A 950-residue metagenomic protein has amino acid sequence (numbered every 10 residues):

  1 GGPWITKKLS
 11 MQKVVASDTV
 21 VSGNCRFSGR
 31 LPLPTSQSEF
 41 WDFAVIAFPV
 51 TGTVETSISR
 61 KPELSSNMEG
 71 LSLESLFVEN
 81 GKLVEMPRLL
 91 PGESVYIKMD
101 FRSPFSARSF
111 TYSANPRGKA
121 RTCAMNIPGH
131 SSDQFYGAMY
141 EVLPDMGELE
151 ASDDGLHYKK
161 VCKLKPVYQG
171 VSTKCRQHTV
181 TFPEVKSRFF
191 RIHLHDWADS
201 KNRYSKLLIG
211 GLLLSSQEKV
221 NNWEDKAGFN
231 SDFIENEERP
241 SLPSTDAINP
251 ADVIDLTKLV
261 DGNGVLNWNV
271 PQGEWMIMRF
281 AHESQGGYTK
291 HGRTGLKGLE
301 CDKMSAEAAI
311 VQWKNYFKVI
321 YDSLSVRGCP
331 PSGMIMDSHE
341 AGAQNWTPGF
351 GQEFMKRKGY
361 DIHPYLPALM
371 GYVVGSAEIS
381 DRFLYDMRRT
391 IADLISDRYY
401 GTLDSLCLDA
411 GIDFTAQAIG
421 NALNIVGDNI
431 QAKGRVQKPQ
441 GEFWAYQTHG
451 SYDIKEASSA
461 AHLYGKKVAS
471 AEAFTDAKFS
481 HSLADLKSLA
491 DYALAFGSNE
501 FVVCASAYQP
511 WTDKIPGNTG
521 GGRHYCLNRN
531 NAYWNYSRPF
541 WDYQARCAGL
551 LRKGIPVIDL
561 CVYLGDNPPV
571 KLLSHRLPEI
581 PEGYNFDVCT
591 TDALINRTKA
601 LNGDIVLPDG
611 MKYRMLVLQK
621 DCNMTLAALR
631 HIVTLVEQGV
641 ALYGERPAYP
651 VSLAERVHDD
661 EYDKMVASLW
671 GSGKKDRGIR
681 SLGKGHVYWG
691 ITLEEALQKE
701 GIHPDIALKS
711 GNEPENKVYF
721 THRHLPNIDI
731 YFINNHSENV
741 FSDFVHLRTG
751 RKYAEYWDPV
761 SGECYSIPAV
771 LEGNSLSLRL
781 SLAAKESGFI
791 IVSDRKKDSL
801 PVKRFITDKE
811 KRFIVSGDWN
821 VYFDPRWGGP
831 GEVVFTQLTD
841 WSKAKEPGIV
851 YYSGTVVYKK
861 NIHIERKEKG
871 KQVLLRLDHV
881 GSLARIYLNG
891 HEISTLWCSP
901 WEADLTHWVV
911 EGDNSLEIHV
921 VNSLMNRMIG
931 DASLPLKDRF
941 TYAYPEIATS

Functional and structural regions predicted by a protein language model:
G1-S75, P91-E93, M99-R102, S106-S109 (+10 more regions): Carbohydrate-binding surfaces of carbohydrate-active enzymes
K8-P87, C162, D196-Y321: Catalytic and substrate-binding clefts that recognize carbohydrates or anionic sugar/phosphate headgroups
N80-H157, K174-I248, S338: Aromatic, loop-rich ligand-recognition surfaces of beta-strand-rich domains
V84-L89, I97, V167-Q169, T179-F182 (+6 more regions): Beta-strand-rich interaction surfaces with strong enrichment in secreted/lumenal proteins
K159-P183, W897-P900: Extracellular carbohydrate recognition and processing domains and analogous Trp-centered ligand-binding platforms
C175-F189, A903-D913, V921-L924: Short, surface-exposed tryptophan/glycine-enriched loops that mediate extracellular molecular recognition
F189-D196, S787, V873, E911-D931: Short, well-structured beta-strand segments enriched in hydrophobic/aromatic residues within extracellular or lumenal
H746, I862-N889, W897, L916-V920: Aromatic-lined ligand-binding clefts that engage carbohydrates, nucleic acids, or primary amines
